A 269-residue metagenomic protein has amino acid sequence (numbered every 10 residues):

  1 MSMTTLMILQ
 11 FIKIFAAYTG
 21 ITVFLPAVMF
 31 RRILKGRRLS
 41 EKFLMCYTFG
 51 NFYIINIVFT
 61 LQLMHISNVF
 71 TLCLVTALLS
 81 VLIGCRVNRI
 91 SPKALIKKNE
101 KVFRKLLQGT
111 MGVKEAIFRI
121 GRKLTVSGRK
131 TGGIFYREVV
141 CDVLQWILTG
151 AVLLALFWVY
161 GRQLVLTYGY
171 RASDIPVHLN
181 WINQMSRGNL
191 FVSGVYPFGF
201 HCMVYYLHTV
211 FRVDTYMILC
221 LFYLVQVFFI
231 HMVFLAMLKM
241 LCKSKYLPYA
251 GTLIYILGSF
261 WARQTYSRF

Functional and structural regions predicted by a protein language model:
M1-M29, V152-N183: Contiguous N-terminal and early-domain "leader" segments and peripheral loops that mark the onset or edge of a domain
M1-V139: Membrane-embedded, hydrophobic transmembrane alpha-helices
F11, K42, V126-G132, V143 (+3 more regions): Generic, low-specificity signal for short hydrophobic/alpha-helical stretches with a mild N-terminal bias, encompassing
A16, L44-T48, L74, W146-T149 (+2 more regions): Hydrophobic alpha-helical transmembrane segments
A16-A17, A27, A77, A94 (+7 more regions): A sequence-composition feature that detects small, non-aromatic residues
Y136-L154: Internal/C-terminal transmembrane anchor helices
E138, L154-F269: Active-site lumenal/periplasmic loops and adjacent helix-entry segments of GT-C-fold, multi-pass membrane
